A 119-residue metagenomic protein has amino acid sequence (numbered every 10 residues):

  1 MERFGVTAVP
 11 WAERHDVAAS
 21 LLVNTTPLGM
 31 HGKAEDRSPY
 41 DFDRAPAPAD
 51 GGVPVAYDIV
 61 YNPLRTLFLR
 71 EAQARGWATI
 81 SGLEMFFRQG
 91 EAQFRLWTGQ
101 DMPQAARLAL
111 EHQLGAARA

Functional and structural regions predicted by a protein language model:
R3-T79: Rossmann-like adenosine-cofactor binding region
G52-V55, I59-A119: Adenosine-phosphate binding glycine-rich loop
